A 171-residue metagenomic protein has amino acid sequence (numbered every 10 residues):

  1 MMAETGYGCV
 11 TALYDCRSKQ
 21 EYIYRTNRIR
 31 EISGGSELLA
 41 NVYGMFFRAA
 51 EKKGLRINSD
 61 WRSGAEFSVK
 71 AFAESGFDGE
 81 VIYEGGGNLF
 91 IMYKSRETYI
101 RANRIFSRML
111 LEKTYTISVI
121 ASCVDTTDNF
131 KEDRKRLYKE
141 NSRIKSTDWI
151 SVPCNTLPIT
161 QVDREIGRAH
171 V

Functional and structural regions predicted by a protein language model:
M1-H170: Regulatory and interdomain segments flanking nucleotide-handling catalytic cores in signaling/defense enzymes
